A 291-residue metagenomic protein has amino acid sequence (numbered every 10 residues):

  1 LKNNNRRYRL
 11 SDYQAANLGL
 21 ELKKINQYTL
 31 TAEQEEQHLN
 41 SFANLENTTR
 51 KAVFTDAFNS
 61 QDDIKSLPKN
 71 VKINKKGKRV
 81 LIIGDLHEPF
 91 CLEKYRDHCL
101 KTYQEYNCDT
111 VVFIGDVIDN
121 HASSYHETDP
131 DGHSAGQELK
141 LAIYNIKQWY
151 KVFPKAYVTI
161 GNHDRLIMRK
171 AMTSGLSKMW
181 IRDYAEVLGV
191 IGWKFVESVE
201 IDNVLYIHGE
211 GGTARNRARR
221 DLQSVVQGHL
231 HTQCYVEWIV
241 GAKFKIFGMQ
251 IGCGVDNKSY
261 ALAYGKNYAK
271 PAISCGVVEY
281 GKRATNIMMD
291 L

Functional and structural regions predicted by a protein language model:
L1-I82: Acidic, histidine-bearing metal-coordination/catalytic regions of metal-dependent phosphoesterases
I64-K65, E93-K94, V190-I191, Y206-E210: Short gly/ser/thr-rich secondary-structure transition/capping motifs
I73-K76, Q104-N107, Y150-V152, L188-G189 (+3 more regions): Flexible, charged surface loops at secondary-structure boundaries
N74-I82, E105-Y106, I287-L291: Polar, enzyme-active/binding microenvironments
K78-V80, T110-V112, V204-L205, S224-V226: Structural motif
I83-L188: Core catalytic region of metal-dependent phosphoesterases/phosphodiesterases, especially metallo-beta-lactamase-like
A185-I201, E210-T213: Short acidic low-complexity segments
E200-M289: Conserved beta-sheet core of the metallophosphoesterase superfamily
